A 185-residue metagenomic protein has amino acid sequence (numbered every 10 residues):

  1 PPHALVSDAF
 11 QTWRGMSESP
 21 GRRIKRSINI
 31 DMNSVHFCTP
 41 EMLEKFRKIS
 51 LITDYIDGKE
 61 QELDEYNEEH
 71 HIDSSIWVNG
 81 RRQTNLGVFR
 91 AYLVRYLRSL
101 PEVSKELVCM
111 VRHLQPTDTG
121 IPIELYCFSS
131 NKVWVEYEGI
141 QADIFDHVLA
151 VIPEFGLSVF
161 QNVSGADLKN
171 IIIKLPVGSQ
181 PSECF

Functional and structural regions predicted by a protein language model:
P1-D73: Soluble accessory domains appended to multi-pass membrane transport proteins
K48, I52, D57-F185: Long, non-transmembrane cytosolic or organellar matrix-exposed soluble domains/tails of integral membrane proteins
